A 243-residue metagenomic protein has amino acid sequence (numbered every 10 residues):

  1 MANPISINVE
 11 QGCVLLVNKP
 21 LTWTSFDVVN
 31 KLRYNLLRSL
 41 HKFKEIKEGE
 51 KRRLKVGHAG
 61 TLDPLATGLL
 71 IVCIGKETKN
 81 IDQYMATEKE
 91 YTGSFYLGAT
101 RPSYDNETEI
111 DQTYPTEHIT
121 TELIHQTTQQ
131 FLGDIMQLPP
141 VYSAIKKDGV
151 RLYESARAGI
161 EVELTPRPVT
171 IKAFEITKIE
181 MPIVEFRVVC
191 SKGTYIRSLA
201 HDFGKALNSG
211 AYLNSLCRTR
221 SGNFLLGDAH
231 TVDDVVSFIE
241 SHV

Functional and structural regions predicted by a protein language model:
M1-V243: Catalytic/RNA-binding core of pseudouridine synthases
